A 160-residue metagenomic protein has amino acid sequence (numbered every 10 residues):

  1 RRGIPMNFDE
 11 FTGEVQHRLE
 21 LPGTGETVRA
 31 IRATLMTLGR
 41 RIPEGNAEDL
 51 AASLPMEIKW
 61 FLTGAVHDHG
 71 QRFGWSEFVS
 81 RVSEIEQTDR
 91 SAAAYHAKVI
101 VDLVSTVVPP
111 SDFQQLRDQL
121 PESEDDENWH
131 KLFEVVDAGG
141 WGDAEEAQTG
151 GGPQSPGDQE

Functional and structural regions predicted by a protein language model:
R1-P5: Short, Lys/Arg-enriched N-terminal segments with co-localized hydrophobic residues within the first ~10-30 amino acids
M6-P22, F73-D89, T149-G151: Short, flexible domain-boundary/linker segments around small modular repeats
Q16, G39, P43, P55 (+5 more regions): Signal for well-folded cores of large energy- and translation-related assemblies
G23-G70: Acidic (E/D-rich), amphipathic helical modules within compact regulatory domains
R29-A33, D49-S53, E77, Y95 (+3 more regions): Amphipathic alpha-helical interaction segments
T34-T37, M56-W60, I100-L103, E122-E127: A short structural micro-motif
I58-S111: Short, solvent-exposed interaction modules
L103-E160: Preference for long, well-ordered alpha-helical segments
